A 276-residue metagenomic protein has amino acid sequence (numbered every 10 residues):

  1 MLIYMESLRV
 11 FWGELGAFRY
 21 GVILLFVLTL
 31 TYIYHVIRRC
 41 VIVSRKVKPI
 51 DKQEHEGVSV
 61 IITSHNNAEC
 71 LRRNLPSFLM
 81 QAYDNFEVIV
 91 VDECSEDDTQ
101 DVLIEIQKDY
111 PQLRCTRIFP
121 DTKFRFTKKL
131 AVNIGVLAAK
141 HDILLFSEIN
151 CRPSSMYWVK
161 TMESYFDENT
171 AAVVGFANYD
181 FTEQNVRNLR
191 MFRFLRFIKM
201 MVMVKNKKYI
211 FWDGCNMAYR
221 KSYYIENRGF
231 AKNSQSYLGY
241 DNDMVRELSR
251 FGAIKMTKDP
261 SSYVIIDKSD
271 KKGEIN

Functional and structural regions predicted by a protein language model:
M1-Q53: N-terminal membrane-anchoring/stem segments of glycan-assembly enzymes
V43-R45, N67-M80: Short, well-formed alpha-helical segments that are part of the catalytic scaffolds of diverse glycosyltransferases
E56-S59, E87: Cell-envelope/extracellular polymer assembly enzymes that use nucleotide-activated donors
P76-D121: Acidic donor-binding segment of Leloir-type glycosyltransferases
D98, E148-S164: Acidic donor-binding/catalytic loop of UDP-sugar-dependent glycosyltransferases, especially processive GT2
F119-A139: Glycine-rich, basic loop-to-helix element that forms the pyrophosphate-binding segment of sugar-nucleotide handling
L144: Short aromatic/hydrophobic "clamp" motif used to bind/position activated sugar donors
F166, A172-L195, S222-I225, G229-N276: Catalytic donor/gating beta->alpha subdomain of glycosyltransferases that bind UDP-sugars
